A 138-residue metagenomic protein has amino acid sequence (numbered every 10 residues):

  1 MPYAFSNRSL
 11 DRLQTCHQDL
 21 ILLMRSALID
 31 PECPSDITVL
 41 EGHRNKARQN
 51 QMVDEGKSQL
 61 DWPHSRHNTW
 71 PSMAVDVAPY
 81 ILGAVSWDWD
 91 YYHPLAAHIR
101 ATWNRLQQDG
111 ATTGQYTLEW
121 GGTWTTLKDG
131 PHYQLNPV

Functional and structural regions predicted by a protein language model:
M1-T38: Active-site acidic/histidine clusters and adjacent loop/turn architecture that either coordinate catalytic ions
N7, E41, P79: Short glycine-centered, acidic/aromatic-flanked micro-motifs in structured strand/loop junctions that mark active-site
S9, R48, W120: Glycine-rich, flexible loop/turn motifs
L10-Q18, H43, W89-H93: Soluble non-cytosolic domains of exported or imported proteins
L20-M24, D36, Q49-N50, A74 (+1 more regions): A general structural signal for well-ordered alpha-helical packing
S26-K57: Extended, low-complexity, intrinsically disordered C-terminal regulatory tails of eukaryotic serine/threonine kinases
M52-N68: Active-site-adjacent substructure of cysteine-protease-like catalytic cores
P63-V138: Catalytic cores and adjacent binding grooves of peptidoglycan-active enzymes
